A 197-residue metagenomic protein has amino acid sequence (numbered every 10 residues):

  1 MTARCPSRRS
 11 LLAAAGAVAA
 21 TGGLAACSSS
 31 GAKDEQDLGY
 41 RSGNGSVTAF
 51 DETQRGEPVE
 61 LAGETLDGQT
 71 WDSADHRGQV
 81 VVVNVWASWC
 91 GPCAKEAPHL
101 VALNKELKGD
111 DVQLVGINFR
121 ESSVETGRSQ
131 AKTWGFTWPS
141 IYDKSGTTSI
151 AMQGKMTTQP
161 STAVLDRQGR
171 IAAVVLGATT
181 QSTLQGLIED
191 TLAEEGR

Functional and structural regions predicted by a protein language model:
M1-E60, R197: N-terminal targeting signals for export/organelle localization
G56-P58, H76-G78, G109: Extracytoplasmic
V59, V81, Q159-P160: Short loop/turn microsegments at loop-to-beta-strand junctions
L66, H76, R167: Short, ordered coil/turn segments that flank beta-strands lining enzyme active or ligand-binding pockets
S73-A94: Short active-site neighborhood of thiol/selenol oxidoreductases, capturing the structured segment around
A94-W134, K144-A151: Structural microenvironment flanking redox-active thiols in thiol-disulfide oxidoreductases
K132-F136, K144-A193: Thiol/disulfide oxidoreductase modules built on the thioredoxin-like
